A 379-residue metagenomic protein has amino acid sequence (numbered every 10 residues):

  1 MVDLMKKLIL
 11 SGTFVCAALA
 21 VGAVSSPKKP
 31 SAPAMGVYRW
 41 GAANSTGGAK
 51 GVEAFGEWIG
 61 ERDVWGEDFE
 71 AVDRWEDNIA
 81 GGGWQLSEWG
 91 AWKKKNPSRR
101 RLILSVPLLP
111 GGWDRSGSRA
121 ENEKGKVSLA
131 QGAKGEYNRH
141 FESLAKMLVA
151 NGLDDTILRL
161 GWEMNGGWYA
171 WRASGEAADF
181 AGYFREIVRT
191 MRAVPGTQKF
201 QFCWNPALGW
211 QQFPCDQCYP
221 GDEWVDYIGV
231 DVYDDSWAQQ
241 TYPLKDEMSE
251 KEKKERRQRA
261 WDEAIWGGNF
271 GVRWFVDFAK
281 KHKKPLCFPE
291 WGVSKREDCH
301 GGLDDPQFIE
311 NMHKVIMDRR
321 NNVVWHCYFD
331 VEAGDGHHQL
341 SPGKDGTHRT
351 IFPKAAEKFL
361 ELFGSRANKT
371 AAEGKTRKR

Functional and structural regions predicted by a protein language model:
T13-V24: Hydrophobic h-region of N-terminal signal peptides that target proteins for export in Gram-negative bacteria
P27-I79: Boundary/entry segment of secreted carbohydrate-active catalytic domains
P33-T46, P285-R377: Substrate-binding cleft of secreted/luminal carbohydrate-active enzymes
E53-E61, W84-I103, K146-L153, C218-E223 (+2 more regions): Acidic (Asp/Glu)-rich catalytic clusters
R62-A71, D216-E263, F329-D330: Aromatic- and acid-rich polysaccharide-binding/catalytic face of secreted or lumenal carbohydrate-active enzymes
W75, I79-F200, T350: Substrate-binding cleft of extracellular glycoside hydrolase catalytic domains
Q85-S105, Y233-E297: Glycoside hydrolase catalytic-domain groove-lining segments
R192-F213, K284-R296, Y328: Aromatic-lined carbohydrate-recognition surfaces of secreted/lumenal glycan-active proteins
